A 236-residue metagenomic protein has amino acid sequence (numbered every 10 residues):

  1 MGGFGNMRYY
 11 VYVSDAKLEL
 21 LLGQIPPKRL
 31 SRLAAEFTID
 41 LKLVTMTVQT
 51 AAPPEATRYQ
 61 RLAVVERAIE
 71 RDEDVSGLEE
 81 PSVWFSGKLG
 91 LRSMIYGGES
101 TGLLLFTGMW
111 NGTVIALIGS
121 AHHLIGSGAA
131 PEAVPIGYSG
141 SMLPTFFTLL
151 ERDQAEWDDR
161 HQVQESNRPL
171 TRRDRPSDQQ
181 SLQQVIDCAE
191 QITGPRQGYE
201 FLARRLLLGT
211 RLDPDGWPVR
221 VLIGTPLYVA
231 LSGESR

Functional and structural regions predicted by a protein language model:
M1-R29, T50-N111: Membrane pore-forming effector domains from diverse proteins
G5, Y10-V11, T38, F147 (+2 more regions): Compositionally biased, low-structure terminal segments
V11, R32-A35, R61-V64, E70 (+3 more regions): Sequence-pattern detector for short linear motifs and compositional/periodic biases rather than a specific fold
R29-A52: Polybasic, Ser/Thr-rich amphipathic helices
S93-R236: Long, helix-rich, hydrophobic modules that act as membrane-proximal anchors or helical bundle/coiled-coil regulators
